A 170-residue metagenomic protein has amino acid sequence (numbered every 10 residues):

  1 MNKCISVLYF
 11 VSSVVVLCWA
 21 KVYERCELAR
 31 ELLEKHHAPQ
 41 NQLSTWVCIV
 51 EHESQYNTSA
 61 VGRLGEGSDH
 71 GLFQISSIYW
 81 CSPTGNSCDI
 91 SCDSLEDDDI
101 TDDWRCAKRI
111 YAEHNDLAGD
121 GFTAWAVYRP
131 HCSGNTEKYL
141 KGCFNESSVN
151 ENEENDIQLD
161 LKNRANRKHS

Functional and structural regions predicted by a protein language model:
N2, Y56-S59, S91, D99: Poly-acidic low-complexity segments
N2-N57: Export/targeting segments at the very N-terminus of extracytoplasmic proteins
L33-H36, A60-R63, C92: Short secondary-structure capping micro-motifs at structural edges
R63-S170: Catalytic and binding regions of secreted/periplasmic enzymes and modules that target cell-wall glycans
